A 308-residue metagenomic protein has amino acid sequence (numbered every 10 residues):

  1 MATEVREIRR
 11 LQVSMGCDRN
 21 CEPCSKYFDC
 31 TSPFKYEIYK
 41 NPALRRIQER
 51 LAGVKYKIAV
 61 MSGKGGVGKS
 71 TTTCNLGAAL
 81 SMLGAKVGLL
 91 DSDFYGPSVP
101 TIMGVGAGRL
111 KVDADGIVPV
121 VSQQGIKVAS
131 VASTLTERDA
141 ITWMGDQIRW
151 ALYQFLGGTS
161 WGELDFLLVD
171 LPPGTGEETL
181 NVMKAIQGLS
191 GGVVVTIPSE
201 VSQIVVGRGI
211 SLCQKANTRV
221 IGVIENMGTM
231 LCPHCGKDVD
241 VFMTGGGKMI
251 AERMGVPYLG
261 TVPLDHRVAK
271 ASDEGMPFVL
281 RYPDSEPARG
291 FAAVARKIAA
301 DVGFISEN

Functional and structural regions predicted by a protein language model:
M1-S62, S306: Extreme N-terminal, non-catalytic leader segments that precede Walker-type/kinase nucleotide-binding cores
K40, F166-A271: Conserved catalytic-core segment of NTP-binding enzymes
V54, G65, D91, V99 (+8 more regions): Residue-level signature of catalytic and energy-coupling elements of molecular machines, predominantly ATP/GTP-dependent
Y56-F94, I210: Walker A/P-loop phosphate-binding motif and the immediately C-terminal alpha-helix
K86-G88, S92-I141, R149-L156: Phosphate-binding loop that captures ATP/GTP phosphates
A132-V182: Phosphate-binding/switch loop-helix module in NTP-utilizing enzymes
E274-S285: C-terminal boundary of histidine-terminating zinc-finger modules
A295-E307: Short, hydrophobic alpha-helical segments
